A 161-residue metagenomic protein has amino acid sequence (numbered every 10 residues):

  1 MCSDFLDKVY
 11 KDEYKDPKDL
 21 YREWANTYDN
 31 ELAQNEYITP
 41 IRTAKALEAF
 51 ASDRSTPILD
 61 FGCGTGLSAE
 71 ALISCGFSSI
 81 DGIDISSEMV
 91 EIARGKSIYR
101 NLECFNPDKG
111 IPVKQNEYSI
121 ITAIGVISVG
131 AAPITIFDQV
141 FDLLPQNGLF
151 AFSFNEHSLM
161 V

Functional and structural regions predicted by a protein language model:
M1-N26: N-terminal, positively charged/glycine-rich alpha-helical extensions of SAM-dependent methyltransferases
D29-A44: Conserved SAM-binding loop and adjacent beta-strand
A46-D53: Glycine-rich helix-loop-beta junction characteristic of Rossmann-like nucleotide cofactor-binding loops
L59-F61, T65-I111: Class I SAM-dependent methyltransferase SAM/SAH-binding core
I111-I121: A short acidic, Gly/Pro-enriched loop at the edge of an enzyme's catalytic core that lines a small-molecule cofactor
S119-P133: A short SAM/SAH-binding and catalytic strip from SAM-dependent methyltransferases
T135-Q146: A short glycine-rich, Lys/Arg-flanked "PGG" loop and its adjoining helix->strand segment in the class I
N147-N155: Conserved beta-strand signature within the Rossmann-like core of class I S-adenosyl-L-methionine
